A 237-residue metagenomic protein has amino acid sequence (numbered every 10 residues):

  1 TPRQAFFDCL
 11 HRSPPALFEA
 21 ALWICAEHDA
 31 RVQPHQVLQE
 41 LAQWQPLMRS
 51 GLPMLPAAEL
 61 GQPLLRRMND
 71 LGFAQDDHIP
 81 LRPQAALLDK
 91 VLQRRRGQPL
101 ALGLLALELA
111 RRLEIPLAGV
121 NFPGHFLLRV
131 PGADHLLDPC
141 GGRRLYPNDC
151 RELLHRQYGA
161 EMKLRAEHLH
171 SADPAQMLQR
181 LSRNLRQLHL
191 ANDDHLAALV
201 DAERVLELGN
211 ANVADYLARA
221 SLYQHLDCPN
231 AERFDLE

Functional and structural regions predicted by a protein language model:
T1-E237: A structural boundary/capping signal
